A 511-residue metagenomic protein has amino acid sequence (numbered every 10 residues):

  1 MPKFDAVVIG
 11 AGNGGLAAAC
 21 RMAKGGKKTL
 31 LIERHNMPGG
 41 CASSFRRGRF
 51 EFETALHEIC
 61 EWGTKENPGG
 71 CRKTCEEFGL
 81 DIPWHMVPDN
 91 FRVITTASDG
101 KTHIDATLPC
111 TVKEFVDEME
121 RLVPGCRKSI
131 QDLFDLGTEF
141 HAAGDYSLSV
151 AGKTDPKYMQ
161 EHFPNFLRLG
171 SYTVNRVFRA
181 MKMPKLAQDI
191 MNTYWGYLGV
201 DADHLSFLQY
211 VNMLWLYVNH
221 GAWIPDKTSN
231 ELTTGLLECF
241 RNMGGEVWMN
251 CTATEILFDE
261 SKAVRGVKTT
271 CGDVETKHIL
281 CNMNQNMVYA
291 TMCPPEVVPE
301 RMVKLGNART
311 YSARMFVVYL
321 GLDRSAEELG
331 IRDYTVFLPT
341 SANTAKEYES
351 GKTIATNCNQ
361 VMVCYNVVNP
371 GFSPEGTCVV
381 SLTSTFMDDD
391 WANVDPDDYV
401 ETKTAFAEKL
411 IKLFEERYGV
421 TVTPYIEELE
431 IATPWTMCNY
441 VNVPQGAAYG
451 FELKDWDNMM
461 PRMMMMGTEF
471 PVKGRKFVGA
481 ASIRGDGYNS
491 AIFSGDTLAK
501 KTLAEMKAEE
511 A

Functional and structural regions predicted by a protein language model:
P2-E139: N-terminal glycine-rich phosphate/pyrophosphate-binding loop and immediately adjacent elements
D99-L205: Rossmann-like flavin
Q188-D201, N357-V363, V420-R484: A glycine-rich dinucleotide-binding beta-alpha-beta segment and adjacent secondary-structure elements that constitute
L214-V264, T270: Helical element adjacent to the flavin cofactor pocket in flavoenzyme catalytic cores
T254-P374: Mid-domain catalytic core of redox enzymes that form a hydrophobic substrate pocket/lid adjacent to a catalytic redox
F258, A504-A511: Active-site-proximal substrate-binding core of FAD-dependent oxidoreductases
S325-W435: C-terminal segments that line or cap access tunnels to active or ligand-binding sites in enzymes and enzyme-associated
A480-T502: A conserved FAD-binding loop/helix module that cradles the flavin
